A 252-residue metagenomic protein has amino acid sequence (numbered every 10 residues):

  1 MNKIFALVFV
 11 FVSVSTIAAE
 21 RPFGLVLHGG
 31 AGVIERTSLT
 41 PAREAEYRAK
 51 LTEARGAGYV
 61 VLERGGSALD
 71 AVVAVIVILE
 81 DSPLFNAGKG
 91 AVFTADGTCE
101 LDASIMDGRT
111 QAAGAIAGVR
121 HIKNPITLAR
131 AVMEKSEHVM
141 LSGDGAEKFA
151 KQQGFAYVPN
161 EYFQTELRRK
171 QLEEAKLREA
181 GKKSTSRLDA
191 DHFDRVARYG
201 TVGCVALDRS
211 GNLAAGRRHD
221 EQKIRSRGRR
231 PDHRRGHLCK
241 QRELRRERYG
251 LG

Functional and structural regions predicted by a protein language model:
I4-S13: Sec-dependent N-terminal signal peptides
A19-G252: Alpha/propeptide regions of enzymes that mature by internal proteolysis
